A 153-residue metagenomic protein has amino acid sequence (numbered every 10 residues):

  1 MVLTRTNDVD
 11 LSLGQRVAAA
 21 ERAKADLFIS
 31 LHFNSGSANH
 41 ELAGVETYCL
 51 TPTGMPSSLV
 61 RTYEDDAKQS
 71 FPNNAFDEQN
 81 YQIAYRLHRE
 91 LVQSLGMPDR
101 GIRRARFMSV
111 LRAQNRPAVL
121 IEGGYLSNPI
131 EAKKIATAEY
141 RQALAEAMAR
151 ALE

Functional and structural regions predicted by a protein language model:
M1-E153: Active-site-proximal helix/loop segments of hydrolytic enzymes
